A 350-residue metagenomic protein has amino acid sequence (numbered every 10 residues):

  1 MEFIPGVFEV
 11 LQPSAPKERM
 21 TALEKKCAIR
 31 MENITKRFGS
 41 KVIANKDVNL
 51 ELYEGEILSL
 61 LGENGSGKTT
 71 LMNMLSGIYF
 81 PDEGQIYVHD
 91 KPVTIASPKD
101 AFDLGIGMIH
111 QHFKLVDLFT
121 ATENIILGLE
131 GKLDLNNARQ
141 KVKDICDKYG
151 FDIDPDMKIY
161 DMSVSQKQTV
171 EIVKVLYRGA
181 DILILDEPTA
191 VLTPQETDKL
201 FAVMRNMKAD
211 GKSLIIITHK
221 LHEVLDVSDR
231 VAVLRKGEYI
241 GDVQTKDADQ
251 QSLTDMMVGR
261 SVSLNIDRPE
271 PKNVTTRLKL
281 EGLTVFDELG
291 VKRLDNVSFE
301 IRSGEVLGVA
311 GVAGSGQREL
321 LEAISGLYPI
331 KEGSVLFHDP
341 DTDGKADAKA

Functional and structural regions predicted by a protein language model:
M1-E2, A350: Accessible peptide chain termini
F3, P13: Cationic, low-complexity basic patches in intrinsically disordered or flexible, solvent-exposed regions
P5-E9, M74: Residue-level detector of alpha-helical transmembrane segments in integral membrane proteins
F8, P16-R19: Transmembrane alpha-helical segments of polytopic membrane transport and secretion proteins
R19, L23-A350: Glycine-rich phosphate-binding loops of nucleotide-dependent enzymes
